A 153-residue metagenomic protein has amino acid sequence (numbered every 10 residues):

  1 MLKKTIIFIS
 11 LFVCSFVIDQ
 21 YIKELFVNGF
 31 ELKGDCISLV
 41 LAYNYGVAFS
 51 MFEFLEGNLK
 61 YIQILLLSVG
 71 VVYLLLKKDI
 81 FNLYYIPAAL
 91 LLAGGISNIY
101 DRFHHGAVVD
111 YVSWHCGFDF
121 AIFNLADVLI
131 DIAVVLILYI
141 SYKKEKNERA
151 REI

Functional and structural regions predicted by a protein language model:
M1-I153: Alpha-helical transmembrane bundles and membrane-interface segments of multipass inner-membrane proteins
